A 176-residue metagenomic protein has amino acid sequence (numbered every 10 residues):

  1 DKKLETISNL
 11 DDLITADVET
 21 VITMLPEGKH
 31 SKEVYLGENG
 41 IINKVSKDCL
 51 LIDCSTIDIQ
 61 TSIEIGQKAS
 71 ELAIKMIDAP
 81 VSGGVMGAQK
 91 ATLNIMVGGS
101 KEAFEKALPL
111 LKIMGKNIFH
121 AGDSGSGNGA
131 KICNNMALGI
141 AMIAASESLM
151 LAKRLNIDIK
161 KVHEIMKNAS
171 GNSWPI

Functional and structural regions predicted by a protein language model:
D1-I7, L155: NAD(P)-binding Rossmann-fold cofactor-contacting core
K2-K3, I22-T23, T92-I95, N135 (+1 more regions): Short low-complexity, flexible loop/linker segments enriched in glycine and/or proline with clustered acidic
L4-E5, G40, K112, K116 (+1 more regions): Residue-level marker of structural boundaries
T6-M76: Rossmann-fold NAD(P) dinucleotide-binding segment
V18, G28-S31, E38, S62 (+5 more regions): A general structural signal for well-ordered alpha-helical segments in protein cores
V34, T56-G139: Rossmann-fold dinucleotide-binding core
G125-I176: Helical "substrate-binding/catalytic lid" subdomain of Rossmann-like NAD(P)-dependent dehydrogenases/reductases
